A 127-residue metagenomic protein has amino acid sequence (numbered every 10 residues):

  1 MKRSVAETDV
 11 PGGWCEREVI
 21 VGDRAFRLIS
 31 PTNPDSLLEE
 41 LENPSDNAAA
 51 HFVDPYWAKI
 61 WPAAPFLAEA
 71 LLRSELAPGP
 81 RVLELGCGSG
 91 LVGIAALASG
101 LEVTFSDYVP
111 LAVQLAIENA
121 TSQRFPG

Functional and structural regions predicted by a protein language model:
M1-G127: S-adenosylmethionine-dependent methyltransferases
